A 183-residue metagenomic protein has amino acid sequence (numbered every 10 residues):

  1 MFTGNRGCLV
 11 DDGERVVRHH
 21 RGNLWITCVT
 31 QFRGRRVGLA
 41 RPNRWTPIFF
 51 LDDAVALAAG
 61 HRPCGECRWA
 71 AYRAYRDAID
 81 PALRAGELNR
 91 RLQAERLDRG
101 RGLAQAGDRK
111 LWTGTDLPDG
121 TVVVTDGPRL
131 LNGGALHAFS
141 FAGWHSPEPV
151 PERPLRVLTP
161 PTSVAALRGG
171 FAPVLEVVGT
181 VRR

Functional and structural regions predicted by a protein language model:
M1-R183: Mature, structured domains enriched in cysteine- and short glycine motifs
